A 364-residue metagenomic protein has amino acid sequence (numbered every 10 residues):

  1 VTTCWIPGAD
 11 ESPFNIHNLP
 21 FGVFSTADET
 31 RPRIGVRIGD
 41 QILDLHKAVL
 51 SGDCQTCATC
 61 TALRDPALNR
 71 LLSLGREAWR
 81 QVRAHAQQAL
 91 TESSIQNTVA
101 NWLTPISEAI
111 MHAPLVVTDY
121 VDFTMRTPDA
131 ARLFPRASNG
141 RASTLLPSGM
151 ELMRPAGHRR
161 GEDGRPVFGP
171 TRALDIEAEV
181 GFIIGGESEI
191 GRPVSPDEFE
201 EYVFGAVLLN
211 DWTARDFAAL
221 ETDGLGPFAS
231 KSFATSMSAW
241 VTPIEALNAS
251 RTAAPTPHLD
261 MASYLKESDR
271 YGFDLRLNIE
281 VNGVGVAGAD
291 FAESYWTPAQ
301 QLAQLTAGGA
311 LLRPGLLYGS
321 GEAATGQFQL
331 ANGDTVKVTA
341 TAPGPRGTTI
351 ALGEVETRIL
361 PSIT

Functional and structural regions predicted by a protein language model:
T2-T26, R37, A48-G288, W296-A299 (+1 more regions): Active-site microenvironments in enzyme catalytic cores
E29-R31, Q41-L43, E189-I190: Primarily extracytoplasmic ectodomains and periplasmic/lumenal surface modules that are beta-strand-rich
T30-I34, G285-V286, T349-E354: Short, mixed charged/polar active-site loops that provide acid/base catalysis or chelate metal/phosphate cofactors
I34, Q41, E179, L317 (+1 more regions): Residue-level marker of beta-strand positions
I176, L225, V338-A342, R346: Flexible glycine-rich surface loops and low-complexity tracts that mediate binding to linear polymers
W296-A303, R313-T335, T339-T341, T348-L360: Active-site pocket scaffolds in enzymes
